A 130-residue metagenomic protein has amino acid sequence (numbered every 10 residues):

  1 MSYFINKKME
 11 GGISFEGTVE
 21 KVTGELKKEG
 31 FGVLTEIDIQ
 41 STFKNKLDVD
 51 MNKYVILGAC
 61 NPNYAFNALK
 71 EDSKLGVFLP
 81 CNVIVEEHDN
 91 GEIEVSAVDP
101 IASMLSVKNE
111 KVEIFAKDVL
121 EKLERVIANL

Functional and structural regions predicted by a protein language model:
M1-E29: Terminal, regulation- and interaction-focused segments at domain boundaries
M9-G11, A59, A97: Hydrophobic residues in beta-strands and at strand termini
I13, G17, D38, I114 (+1 more regions): Conserved active-site and cofactor/substrate-binding residues in soluble primary-metabolism enzymes
T23, Q40-S41, E124: Short glycine-/small-residue-rich flexible loop motifs, especially phosphate/cofactor-binding loops
K28, N45-K46, N129: Residues at alpha-helix termini
G32, D38-I84: Compact, glycine-rich, soluble single-domain proteins
I84-V107: Beta-strand/loop substructures that line and gate deep hydrophobic ligand-binding cavities in soluble
S106-L130: Well-ordered alpha/beta subsegment
